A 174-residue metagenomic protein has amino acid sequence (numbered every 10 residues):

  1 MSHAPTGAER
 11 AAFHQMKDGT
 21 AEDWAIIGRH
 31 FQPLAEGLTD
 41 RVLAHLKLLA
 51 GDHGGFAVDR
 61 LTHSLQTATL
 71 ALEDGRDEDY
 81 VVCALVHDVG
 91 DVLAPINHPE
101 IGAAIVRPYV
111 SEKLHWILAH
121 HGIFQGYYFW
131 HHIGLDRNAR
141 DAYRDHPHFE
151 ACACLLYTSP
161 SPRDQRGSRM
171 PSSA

Functional and structural regions predicted by a protein language model:
M1-A94: Acidic/His-rich, divalent-metal-binding segments that scaffold phosphate/diphosphate chemistry
T62, A68-L156: Divalent metal-dependent catalytic cores for phosphoryl transfer on phosphate-bearing substrates
Y157-D164: Conserved small/polar residues in nucleotide/adenosyl-binding loops
M170-S173: Hydrophobic alpha-helical segments, chiefly the membrane-spanning helices and signal/signal-anchor peptides
